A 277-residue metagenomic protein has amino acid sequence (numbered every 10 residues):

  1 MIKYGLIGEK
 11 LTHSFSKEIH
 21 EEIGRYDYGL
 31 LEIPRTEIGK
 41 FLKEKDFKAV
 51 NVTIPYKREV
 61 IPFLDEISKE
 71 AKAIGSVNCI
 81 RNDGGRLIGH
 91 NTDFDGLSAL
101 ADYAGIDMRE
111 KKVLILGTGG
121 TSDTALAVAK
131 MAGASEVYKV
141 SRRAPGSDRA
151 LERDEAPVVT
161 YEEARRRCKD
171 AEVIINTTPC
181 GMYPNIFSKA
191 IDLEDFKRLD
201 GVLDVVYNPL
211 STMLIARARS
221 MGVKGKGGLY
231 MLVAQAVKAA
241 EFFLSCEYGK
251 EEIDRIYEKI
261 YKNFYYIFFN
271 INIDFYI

Functional and structural regions predicted by a protein language model:
I2-A104, S211: Phosphate/diphosphate ligand-binding glycine-rich loop within oxidoreductases
L6, I115-L116, K139, D204: Hydrophobic Val/Ile/Leu positions in short beta-strands of Rossmann-like dinucleotide-binding domains
G8, N91-D93, A101, E110-M131: Glycine-rich adenosine-cofactor-binding loop
V52-I61, G120-T121, P179-M182, N208: Short glycine-rich anion-binding loops that position phosphate/pyrophosphate groups of nucleotides and phosphorylated
I106-K111, K197-R198: Short helix-loop-beta connector
A132-R153: NAD(P)-binding Rossmann-fold cofactor-contacting core
R153-K226: Rossmann-like adenosine-cofactor binding region
V205-I277: Adenosine-phosphate binding glycine-rich loop
